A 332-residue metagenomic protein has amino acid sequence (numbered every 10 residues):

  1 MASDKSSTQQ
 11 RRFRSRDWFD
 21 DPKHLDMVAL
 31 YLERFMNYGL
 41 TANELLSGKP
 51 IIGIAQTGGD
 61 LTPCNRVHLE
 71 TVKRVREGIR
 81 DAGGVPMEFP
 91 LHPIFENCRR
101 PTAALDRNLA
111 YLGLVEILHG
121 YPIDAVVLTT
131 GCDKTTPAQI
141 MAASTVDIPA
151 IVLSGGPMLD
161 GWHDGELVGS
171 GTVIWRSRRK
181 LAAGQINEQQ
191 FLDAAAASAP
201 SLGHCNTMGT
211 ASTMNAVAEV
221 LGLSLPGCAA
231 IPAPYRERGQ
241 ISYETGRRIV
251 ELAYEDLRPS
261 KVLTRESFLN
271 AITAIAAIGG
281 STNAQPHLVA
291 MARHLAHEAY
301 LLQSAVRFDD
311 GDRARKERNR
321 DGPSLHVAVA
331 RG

Functional and structural regions predicted by a protein language model:
A2-L46: N-terminal amphipathic/basic leader segments beginning at the initiator methionine
S3, V75-I79, T172-W175: Ligand-binding pocket scaffold of soluble enzyme catalytic domains
W18-P22, N43-L46, G83-P90, E188-A194 (+4 more regions): Flexible, glycine/charged-enriched surface loops at secondary-structure junctions
F35, A104-N270, I275, L295: Active-site cavity-forming subdomains of large catalytic enzyme subunits
N43-S154: Long, structured ligand/cofactor-binding scaffold of large enzymes
R66, Q285-R293: Re-entrant/interfacial helical elements at transmembrane boundaries that shape and gate the permeation pathway
A271-S281, Q285: Alpha-helical membrane segments and immediately flanking helix-loop junctions that form or couple to the substrate/ion
E298-G332: N-terminal low-complexity segments that are often proline-rich with Ser/Thr-Pro
